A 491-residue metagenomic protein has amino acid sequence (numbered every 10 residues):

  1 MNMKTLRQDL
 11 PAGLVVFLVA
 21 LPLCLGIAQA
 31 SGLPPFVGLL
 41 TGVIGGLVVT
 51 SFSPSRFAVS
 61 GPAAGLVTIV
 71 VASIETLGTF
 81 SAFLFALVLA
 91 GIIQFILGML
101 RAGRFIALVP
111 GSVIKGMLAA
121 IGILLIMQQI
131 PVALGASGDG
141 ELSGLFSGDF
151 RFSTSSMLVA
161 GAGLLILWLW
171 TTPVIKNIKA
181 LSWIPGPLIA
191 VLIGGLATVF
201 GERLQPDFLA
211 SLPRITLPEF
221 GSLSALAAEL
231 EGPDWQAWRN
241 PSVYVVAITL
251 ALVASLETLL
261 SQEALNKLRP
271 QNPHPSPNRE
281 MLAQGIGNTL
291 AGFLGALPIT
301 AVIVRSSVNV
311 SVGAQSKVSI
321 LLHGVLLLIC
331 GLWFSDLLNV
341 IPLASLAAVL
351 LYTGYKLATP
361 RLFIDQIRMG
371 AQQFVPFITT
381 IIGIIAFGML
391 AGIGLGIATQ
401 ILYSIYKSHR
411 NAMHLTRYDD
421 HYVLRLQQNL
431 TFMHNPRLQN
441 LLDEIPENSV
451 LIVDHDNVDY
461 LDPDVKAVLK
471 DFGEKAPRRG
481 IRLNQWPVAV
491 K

Functional and structural regions predicted by a protein language model:
M1-G13, V70, E75-N272, L337-I384 (+1 more regions): Core transmembrane helix bundle of multi-pass membrane transport proteins
N2, L6-Q8, V19-R56, E231-V318: Membrane-embedded helical hairpins/re-entrant loop segments and their flanking transmembrane helices within multi-pass
P22-L23, L40-V49, A63-E75, H323-L327: Hydrophobic alpha-helical segments within and immediately flanking transmembrane helices of multi-pass membrane proteins
G45, A64, A90, L124 (+5 more regions): Transmembrane alpha-helical core residues of multi-pass small-molecule transporters, especially secondary transporters
S51-G61, P173-A180, S311-K317, P360-R368: Membrane-helix interface "capping/anchor" motifs
P54, S153, A251-L256, T289 (+8 more regions): Hydrophobic transmembrane alpha-helical segments of multi-pass transport and channel proteins
G61, F83-V109, L118, H274-S345 (+1 more regions): Helix-loop-helix junctions within the multi-pass membrane cores of secondary transporters/permeases
K356-K491: The feature marks cytosolic C-terminal regulatory regions of anion transporters and related permeases
